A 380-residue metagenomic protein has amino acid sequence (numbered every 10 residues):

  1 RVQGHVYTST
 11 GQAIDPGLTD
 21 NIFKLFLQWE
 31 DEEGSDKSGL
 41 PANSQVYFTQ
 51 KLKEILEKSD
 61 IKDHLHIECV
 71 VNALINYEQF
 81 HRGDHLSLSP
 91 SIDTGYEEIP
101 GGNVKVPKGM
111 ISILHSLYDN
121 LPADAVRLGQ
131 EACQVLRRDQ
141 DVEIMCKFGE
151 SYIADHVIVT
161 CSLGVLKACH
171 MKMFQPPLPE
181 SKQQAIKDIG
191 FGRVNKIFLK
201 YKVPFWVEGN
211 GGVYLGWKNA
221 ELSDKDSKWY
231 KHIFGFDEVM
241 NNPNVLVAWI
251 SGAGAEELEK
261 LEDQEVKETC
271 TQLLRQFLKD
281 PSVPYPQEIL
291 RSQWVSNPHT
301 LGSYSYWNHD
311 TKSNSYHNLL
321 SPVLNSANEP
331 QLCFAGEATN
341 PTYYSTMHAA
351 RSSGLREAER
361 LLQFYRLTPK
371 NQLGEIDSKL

Functional and structural regions predicted by a protein language model:
R1-L380: FAD-dinucleotide binding site
